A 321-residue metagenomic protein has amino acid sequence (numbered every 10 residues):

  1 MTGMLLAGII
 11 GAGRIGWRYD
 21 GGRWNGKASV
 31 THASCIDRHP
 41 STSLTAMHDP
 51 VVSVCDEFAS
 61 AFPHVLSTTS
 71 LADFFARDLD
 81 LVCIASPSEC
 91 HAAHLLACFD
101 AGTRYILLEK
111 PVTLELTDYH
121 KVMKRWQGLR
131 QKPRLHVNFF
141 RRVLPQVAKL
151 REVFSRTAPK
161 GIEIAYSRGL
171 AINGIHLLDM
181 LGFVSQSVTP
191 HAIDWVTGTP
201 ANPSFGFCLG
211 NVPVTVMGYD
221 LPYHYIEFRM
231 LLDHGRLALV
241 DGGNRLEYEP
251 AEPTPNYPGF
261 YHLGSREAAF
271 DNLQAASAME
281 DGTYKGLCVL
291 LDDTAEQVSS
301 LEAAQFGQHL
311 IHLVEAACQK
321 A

Functional and structural regions predicted by a protein language model:
M1-A61: N-terminal Rossmann-like dinucleotide-binding module
M1-M4, D73, L81-S86, Q127-R134 (+1 more regions): C-terminal helix-rich "cap/oligomerization" subdomain common to oxidoreductases
S53, F62-R125: Beta-loop-alpha module in the N-terminal Rossmann-like domain of NAD(P)-dependent dehydrogenases, especially those
T69, L108, V137-F139, D194-T197: Short loop/edge segments at beta-strand edges and connector loops that shape dinucleotide/nucleotide cofactor-binding
L81, V112-N173: A contiguous active-site-proximal alpha/beta segment in oxidoreductase catalytic domains
K160-L231: Rossmann-like dinucleotide-binding domain that binds NAD(P)(H)
T215-T283, V298-S300: NAD(P)-dinucleotide binding in Rossmann-like oxidoreductases
